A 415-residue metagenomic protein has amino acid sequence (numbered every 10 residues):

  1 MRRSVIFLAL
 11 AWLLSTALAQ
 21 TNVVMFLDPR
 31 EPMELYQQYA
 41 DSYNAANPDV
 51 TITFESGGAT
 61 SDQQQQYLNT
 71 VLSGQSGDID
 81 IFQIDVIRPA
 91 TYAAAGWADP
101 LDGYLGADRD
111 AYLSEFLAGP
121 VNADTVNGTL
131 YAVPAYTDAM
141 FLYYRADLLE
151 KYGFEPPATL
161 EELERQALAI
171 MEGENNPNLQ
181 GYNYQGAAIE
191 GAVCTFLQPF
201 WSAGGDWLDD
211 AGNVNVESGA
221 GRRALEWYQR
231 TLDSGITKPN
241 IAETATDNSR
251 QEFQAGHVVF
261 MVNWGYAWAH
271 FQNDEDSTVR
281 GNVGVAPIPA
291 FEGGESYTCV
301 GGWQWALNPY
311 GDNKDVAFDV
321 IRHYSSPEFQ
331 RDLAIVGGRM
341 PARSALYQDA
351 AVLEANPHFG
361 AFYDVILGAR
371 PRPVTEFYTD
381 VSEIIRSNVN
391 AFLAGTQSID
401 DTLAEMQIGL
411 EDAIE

Functional and structural regions predicted by a protein language model:
Q20-R30, V50-E55, D80-I81, Q180 (+1 more regions): Short, well-ordered beta-strand elements
R30-T51, I385, L403: Short, polar/charged alpha-helical segment
S42-F116, T125, K151-A158, E252 (+4 more regions): Extracytoplasmic "Venus flytrap"/periplasmic binding protein-like
A45-A46, N69, Y152, E226 (+6 more regions): Extracytoplasmic/periplasmic substrate-recognition and gating elements
D85-A139, E155, E164, N175 (+5 more regions): Hinge/lid segment of periplasmic solute-binding proteins
E115, G119, V283-P287, A334-R386 (+1 more regions): Long, aromatic- and glycine/proline-rich binding clefts that accommodate carbohydrate-like moieties
E150, D233, D364-E415: Conserved C-terminal helix/tail region of periplasmic/extracytoplasmic solute-binding proteins
Q166-A169, A211-A242, I288: Glycine-centered hinge/linker elements that transmit conformational signals in sensory and ligand-binding systems
